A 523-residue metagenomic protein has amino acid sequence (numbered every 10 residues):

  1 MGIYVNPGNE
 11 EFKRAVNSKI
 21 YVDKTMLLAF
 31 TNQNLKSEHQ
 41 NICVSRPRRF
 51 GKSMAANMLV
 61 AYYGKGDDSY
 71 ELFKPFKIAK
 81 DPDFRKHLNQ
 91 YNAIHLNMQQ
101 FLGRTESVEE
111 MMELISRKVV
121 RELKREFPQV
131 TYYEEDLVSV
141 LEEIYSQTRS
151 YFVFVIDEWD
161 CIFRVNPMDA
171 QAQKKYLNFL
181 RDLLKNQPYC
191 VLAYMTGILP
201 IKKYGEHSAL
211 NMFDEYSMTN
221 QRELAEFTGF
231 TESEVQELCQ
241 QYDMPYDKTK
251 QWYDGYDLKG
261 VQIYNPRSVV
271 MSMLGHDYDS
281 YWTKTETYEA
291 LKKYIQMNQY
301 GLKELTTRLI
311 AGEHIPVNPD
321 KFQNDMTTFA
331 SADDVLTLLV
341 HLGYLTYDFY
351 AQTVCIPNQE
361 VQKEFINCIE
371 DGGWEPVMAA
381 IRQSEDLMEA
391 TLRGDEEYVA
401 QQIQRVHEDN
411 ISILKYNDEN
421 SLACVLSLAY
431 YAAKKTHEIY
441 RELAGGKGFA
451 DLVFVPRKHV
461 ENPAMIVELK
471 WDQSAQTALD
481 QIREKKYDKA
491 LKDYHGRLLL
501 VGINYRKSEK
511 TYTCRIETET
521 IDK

Functional and structural regions predicted by a protein language model:
M1-D418, A433-T436: Phosphate-binding site recognition
E143-T148, K434-V460: Active-site metal-binding core of divalent-cation-utilizing nuclease and nuclease-like domains
V153, P463-V467, L499: Structural motif
K174-N178, W471-D488: Mg2+/Mn2+-dependent nuclease catalytic core
L426, A450-F454, P463-Q473, K485: Conserved catalytic cores of phosphodiester-cleaving nucleases, focusing on short active-site segments
Y430-E438, D493-H495: Short secondary-structure junctions
A490, G496-K523: Domain-level recognition of nuclease-like catalytic cores that cleave nucleotide substrates
